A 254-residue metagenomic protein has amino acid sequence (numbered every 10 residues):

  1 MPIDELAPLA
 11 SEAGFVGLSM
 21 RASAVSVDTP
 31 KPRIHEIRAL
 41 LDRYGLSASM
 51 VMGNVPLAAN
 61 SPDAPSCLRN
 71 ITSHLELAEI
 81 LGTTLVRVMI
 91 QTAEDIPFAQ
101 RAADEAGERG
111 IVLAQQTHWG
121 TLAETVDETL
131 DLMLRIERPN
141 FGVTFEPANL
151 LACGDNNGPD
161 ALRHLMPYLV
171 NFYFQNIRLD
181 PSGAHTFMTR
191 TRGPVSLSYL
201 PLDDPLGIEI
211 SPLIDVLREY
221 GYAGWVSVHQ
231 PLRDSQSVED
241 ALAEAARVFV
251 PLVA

Functional and structural regions predicted by a protein language model:
M1-P2, R21-R33, P56-C67, I90-P97 (+5 more regions): Acidic-and-aromatic substrate-binding clefts and catalytic sites of carbohydrate-active enzymes
M1-T83, R138, L179, A246-A254: N-terminal pre-domain/capping segments
D4, P8, L40-Y44, L57-V143: Active-site acidic/histidine proton-transfer and metal-coordination neighborhood in alpha/beta enzyme cores
E5-A7, L18, V51, D104-D203 (+1 more regions): Acidic/histidine-rich catalytic cores of soluble enzymes
P205-E219: A short, acidic, amphipathic alpha-helical segment used as a generic capping/interface helix at domain edges
A223-P231: Conserved active-site loop/cleft motifs that coordinate metal ions or position small ligands
